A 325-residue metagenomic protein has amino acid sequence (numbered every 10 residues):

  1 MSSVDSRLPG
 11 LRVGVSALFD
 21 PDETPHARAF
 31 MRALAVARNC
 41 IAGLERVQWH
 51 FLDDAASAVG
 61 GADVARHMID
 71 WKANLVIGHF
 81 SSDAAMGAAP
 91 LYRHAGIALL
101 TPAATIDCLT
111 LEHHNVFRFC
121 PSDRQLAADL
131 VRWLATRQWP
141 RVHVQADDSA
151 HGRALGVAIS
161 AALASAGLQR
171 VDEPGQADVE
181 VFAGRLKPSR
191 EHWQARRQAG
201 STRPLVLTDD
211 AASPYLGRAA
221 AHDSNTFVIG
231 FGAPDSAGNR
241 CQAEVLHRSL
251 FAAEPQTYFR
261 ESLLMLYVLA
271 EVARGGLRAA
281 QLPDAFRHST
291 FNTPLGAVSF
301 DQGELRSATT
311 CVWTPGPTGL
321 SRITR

Functional and structural regions predicted by a protein language model:
M1-R325: Extracytosolic ligand-binding ectodomains
